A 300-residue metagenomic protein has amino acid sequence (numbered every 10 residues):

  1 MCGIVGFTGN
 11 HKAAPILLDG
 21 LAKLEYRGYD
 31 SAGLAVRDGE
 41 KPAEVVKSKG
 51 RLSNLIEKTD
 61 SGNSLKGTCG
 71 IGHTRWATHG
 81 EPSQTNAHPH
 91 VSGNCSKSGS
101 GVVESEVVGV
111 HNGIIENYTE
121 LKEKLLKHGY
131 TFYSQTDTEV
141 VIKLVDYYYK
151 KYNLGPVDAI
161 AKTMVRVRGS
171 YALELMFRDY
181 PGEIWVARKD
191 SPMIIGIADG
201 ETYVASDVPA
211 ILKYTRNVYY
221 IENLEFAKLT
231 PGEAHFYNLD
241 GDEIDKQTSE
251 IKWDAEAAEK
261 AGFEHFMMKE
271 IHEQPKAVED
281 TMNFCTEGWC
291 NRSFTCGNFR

Functional and structural regions predicted by a protein language model:
M1-R300: Conserved short alpha-helical segments that host acidic/polar catalytic motifs at enzyme active sites
